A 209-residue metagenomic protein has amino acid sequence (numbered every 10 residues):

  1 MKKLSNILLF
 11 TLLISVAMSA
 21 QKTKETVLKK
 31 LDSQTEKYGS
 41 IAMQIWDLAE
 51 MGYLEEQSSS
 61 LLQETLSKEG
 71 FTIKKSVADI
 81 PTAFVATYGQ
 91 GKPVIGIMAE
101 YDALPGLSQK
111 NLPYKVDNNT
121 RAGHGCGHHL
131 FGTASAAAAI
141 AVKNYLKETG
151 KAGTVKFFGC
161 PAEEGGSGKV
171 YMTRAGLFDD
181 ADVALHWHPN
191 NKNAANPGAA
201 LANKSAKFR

Functional and structural regions predicted by a protein language model:
M1-T23: Bacterial Sec-dependent N-terminal signal peptides
L8, L130-T133: Residue-level signal for the membrane-embedded core of alpha-helical transmembrane segments, especially mid-helix
T11, Q34, G176-D179: Alpha-helix boundary/capping residues
L13, Q109-K110, V170, G198: Short amphipathic alpha-helical segments
Q21-H124, T133-A136, I140-G153: Acidic/His- and Gly-rich active-site-bordering loop/insert found across diverse amide/peptide-bond hydrolases
K115-G123, H129-L130, E148-R209: Histidine/acidic-residue-rich, glycine-tolerant segments that coordinate divalent metal ions
